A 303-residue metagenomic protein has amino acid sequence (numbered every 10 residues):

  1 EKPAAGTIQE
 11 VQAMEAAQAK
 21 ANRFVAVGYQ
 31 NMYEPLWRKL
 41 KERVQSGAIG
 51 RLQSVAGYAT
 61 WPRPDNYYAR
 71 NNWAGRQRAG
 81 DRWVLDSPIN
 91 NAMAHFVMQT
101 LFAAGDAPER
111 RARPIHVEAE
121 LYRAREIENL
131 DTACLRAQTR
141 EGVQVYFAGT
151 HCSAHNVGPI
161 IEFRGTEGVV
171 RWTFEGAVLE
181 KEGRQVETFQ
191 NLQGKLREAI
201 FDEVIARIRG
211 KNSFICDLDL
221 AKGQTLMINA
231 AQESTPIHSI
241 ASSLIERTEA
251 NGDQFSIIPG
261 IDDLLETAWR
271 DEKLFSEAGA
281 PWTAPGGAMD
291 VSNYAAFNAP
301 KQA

Functional and structural regions predicted by a protein language model:
E1-Y33, G47: Beta-strand-loop-alpha-helix segment that lines the small-molecule cofactor/substrate pocket of alpha/beta enzymes
T7-I8, E34, I127, I215: Loop/helix-junction capping segments adjacent to catalytic residues or to phosphate/diphosphate-binding pockets
A13, P35, H95, L220-G223: A non-catalytic, amphipathic alpha-helix used as a structural packing/dimerization or gating element in enzyme scaffolds
R23-A26, N31-V117, R123-E126: Predominantly a Rossmann-like dinucleotide-binding segment in NAD(P)-dependent oxidoreductases
L85, N91-F214, L218, T225-E233 (+1 more regions): Contiguous beta-strand/loop segments that form the cofactor/metal-binding neighborhood of enzyme cores
